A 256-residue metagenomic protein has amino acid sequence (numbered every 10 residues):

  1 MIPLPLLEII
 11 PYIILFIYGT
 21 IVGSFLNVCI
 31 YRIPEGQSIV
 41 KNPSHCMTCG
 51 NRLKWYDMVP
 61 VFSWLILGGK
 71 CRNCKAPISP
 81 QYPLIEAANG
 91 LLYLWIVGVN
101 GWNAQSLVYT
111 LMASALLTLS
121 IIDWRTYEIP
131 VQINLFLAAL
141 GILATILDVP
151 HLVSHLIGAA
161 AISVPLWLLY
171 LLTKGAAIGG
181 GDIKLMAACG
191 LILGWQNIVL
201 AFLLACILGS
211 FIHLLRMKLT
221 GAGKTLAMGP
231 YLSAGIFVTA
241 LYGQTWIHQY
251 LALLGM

Functional and structural regions predicted by a protein language model:
M1-P34: Long, highly hydrophobic alpha-helical transmembrane signal-anchor segments
E8-F16, Y82, E86, Q105 (+6 more regions): Residue-level signature of transmembrane alpha-helical entry/exit and packing/kink sites in multi-pass membrane
L26-Q81: Membrane-proximal soluble regions of multi-pass membrane proteins
I96-V108: Transmembrane helix-loop-helix
S106-S210, L214, Q249-M256: Functional transmembrane core segments of multi-pass inner-membrane proteins
L215-V238: Interfacial loop-to-transmembrane junctions
